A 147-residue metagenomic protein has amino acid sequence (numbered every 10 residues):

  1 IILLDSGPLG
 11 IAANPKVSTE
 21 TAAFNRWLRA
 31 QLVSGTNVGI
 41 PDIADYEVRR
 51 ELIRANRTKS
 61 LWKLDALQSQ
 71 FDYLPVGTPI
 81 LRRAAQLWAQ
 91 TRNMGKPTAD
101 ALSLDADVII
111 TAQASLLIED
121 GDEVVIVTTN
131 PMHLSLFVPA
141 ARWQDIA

Functional and structural regions predicted by a protein language model:
I1-I40, R50-S69: Short, well-structured N-terminal submotif of metal-dependent ribonuclease cores
L4, I40, P75, D105 (+1 more regions): Short beta-strand scaffold positions
L9, D45-V48, L81, L134: A generic structural signal for short hydrophobic patches within well-formed alpha-helices
V17-S18, R29-S34, T91-K96, S115-V124 (+1 more regions): Alpha-helix termini
A44, V76, I80-R83, L102-I110: Short, conserved alpha-helical segments within structured domains
V48, L102-V124: Acidic, metal-associated active-site segment
Q70-A99: Acidic catalytic patch
L134-A140: Short loop/helix-cap segments at secondary-structure boundaries that form the rim of catalytic
